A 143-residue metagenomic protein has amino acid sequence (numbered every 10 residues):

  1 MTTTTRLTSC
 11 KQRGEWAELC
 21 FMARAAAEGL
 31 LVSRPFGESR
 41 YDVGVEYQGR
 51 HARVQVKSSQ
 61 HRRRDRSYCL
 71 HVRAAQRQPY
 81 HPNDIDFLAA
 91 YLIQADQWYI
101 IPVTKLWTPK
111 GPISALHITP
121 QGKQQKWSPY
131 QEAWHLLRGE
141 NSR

Functional and structural regions predicted by a protein language model:
M1-S33: Acidic-basic catalytic patches of nuclease active cores, encompassing PD-(D/E)XK and other metal-cofactor nuclease
T2-T3, K110-R143: Charged phosphate-binding loop/patch that engages nucleotide di/tri-phosphates or the phosphate backbone of nucleic
G14, E28-G29, P79-Y80, P112 (+1 more regions): Residue-level recognition of single "structural anchor" positions that define or cap local secondary structure
A25, V43-V45, A52-Q60: Conserved catalytic cores of phosphodiester-cleaving nucleases, focusing on short active-site segments
F36-S39: Short, glycine-/polar-rich solvent-exposed loops and beta-turns at beta-strand/coil boundaries
Q48-A52, A95-Q97: Short acidic/polar mixed-charge low-complexity motifs
K57-W98, V103: Catalytic cores of nucleic-acid endonucleases
R63-S67, P109-S114: A short, polar/proline- and glycine-enriched secondary-structure boundary/capping micro-motif
